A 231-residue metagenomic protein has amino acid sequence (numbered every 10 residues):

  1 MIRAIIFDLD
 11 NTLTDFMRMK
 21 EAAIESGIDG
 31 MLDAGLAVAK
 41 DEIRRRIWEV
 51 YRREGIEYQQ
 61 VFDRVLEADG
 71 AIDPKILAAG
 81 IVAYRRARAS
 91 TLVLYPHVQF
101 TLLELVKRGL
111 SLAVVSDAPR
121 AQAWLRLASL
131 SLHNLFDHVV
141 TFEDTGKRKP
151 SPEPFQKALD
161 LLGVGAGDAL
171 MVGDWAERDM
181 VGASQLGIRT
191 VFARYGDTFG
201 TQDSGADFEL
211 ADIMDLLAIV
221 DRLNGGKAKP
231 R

Functional and structural regions predicted by a protein language model:
M1-I5, R18, A68, L77 (+3 more regions): Asp-based, Mg2+/Mn2+-dependent phosphohydrolase catalytic module
I2-L103: N-terminal helical cap/lid subdomain that shapes the substrate entry/recognition surface in HAD-like hydrolases
